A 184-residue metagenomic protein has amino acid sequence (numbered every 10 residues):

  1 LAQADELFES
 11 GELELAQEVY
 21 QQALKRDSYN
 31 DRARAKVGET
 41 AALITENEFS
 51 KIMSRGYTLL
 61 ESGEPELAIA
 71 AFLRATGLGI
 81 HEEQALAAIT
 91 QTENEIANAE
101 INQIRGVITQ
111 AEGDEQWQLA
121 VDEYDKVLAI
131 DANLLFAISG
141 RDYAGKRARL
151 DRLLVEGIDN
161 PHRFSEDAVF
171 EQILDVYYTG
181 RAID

Functional and structural regions predicted by a protein language model:
A16, A68, A120, E166-V169 (+1 more regions): Single-residue signature of alpha-solenoid repeat helices
Y20, F72, Y124, F170-I173 (+1 more regions): Hydrophobic/aromatic packing residues within the alpha-helices of TPR/SEL1-like helical repeat arrays
T40-T58, Q91-Q110, Y143-E166: Alpha-helical linker/edge segments of TPR/alpha-solenoid repeat scaffolds and analogous pre-/post-domain helices
